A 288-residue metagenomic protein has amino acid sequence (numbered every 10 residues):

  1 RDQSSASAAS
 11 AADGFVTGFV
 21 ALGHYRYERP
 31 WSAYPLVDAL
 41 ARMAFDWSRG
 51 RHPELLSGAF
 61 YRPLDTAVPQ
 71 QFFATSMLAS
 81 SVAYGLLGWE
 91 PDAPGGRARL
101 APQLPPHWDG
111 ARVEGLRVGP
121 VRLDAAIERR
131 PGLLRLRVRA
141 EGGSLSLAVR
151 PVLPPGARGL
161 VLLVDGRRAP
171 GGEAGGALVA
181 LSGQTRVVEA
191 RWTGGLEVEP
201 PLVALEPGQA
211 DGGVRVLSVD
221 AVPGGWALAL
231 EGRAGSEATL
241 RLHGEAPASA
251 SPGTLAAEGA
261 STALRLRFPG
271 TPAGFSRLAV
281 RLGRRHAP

Functional and structural regions predicted by a protein language model:
R1-S10, T17-G18, P63-A67: Active-site-adjacent structural elements in folded domains
S10-D13, T75: Solvent-exposed, acidic/flexible segments
F19, R26, P30-E258, P272-F275 (+1 more regions): Non-catalytic C-terminal accessory modules of carbohydrate-active enzymes
G176-A177, A263-R267: A generic structural motif
L264, A273-L282: Long beta-sheet-rich domains in secretory-pathway and surface-associated proteins
L282-P288: C-terminal region/CTD detector
